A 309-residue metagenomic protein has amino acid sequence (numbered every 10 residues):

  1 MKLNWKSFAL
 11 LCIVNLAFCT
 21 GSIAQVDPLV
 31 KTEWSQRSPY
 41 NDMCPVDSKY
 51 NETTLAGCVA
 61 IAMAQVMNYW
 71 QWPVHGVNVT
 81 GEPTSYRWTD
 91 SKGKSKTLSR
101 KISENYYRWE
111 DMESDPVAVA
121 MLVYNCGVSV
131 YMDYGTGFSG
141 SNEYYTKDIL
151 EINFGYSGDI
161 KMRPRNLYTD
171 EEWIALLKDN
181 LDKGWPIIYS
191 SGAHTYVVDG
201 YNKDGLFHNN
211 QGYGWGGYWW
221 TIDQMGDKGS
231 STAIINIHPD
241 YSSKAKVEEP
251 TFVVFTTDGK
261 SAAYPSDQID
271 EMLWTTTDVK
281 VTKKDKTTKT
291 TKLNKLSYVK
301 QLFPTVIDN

Functional and structural regions predicted by a protein language model:
M1-S7: Positively charged n-region of N-terminal signal peptides that target proteins for export
A9-A17: Bacterial N-terminal signal peptides
S22-G140, N202: Active-site-adjacent structural segments surrounding the nucleophilic cysteine of cysteine proteases and isopeptidases
V26-T32, D182, Y201-E248, N294: Cys-His-centered catalytic/binding microenvironment captured across papain-like cysteine peptidases and homologous
K49, D148, I152-N210: Active-site-adjacent substructure of cysteine-protease-like catalytic cores
L55, A60-M67, K147, E151 (+2 more regions): Extracytoplasmic/secreted envelope proteins and their assembly/folding machinery, especially bacterial periplasmic
V74, Y144-I149: Subunit-assembly interface segments of extracellular/virion macromolecular structures
A245-N309: Compositionally biased alpha-helical segments
